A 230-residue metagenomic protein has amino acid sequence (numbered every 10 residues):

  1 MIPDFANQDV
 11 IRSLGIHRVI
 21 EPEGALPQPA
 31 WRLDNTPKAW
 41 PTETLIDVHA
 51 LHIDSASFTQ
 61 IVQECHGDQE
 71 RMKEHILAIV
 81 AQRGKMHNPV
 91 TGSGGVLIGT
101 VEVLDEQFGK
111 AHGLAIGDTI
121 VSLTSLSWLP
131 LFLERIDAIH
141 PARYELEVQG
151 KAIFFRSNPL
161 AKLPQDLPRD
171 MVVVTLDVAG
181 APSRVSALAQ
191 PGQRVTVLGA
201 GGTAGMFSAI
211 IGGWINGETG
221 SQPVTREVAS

Functional and structural regions predicted by a protein language model:
M1-P29, T36: N-terminal intrinsically disordered, low-complexity, charge/repeat-rich segments that act as generic
E23-P27, W40-T42, G95, S157: A short, polar/charged loop/turn motif at coil->beta-strand junctions and beta-hairpin connectors
R32-N35, L160-K162: Short amphipathic
N35-H52, Q63-S127: Glycine-rich beta-strand-centered segment in the early N-terminal region that forms part of a ligand/cofactor-binding
G84, G95, Q107, I120-R194: NAD(P)H dinucleotide-binding glycine-rich loop of Rossmann-like/cofactor-binding domains, especially the beta1-alpha1
Q165-S230: Mid-domain Rossmann-like dinucleotide-binding core that forms the NAD(H)/NADP(H) cofactor-binding site
